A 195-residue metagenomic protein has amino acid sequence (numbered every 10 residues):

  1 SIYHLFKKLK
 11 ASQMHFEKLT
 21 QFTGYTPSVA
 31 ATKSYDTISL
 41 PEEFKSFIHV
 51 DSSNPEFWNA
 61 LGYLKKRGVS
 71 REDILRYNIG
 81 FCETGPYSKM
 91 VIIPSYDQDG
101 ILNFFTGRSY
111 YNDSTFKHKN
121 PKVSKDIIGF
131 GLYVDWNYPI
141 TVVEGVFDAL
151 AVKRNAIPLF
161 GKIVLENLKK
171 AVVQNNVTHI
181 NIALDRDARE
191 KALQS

Functional and structural regions predicted by a protein language model:
S1-E72, F81, P86-M90, L102 (+2 more regions): Non-catalytic accessory segments of DNA primases and related replication-initiation nucleases
S1-H4, G129-G131, S195: Secondary-structure junction/capping motif
S34-F44, K169-N181: Long, low-complexity, intrinsically disordered polar/charged segments
L61, K169-V172, Q194-S195: Short amphipathic alpha-helical segments and helix-helix/interface helices
E83-H179: Phosphate-handling DNA/RNA-contact segment within nucleic-acid enzymes
I163-L165, L184-Q194: Acidic, metal-coordinating catalytic cores used for nucleic-acid/nucleotide bond scission and strand-transfer chemistry
